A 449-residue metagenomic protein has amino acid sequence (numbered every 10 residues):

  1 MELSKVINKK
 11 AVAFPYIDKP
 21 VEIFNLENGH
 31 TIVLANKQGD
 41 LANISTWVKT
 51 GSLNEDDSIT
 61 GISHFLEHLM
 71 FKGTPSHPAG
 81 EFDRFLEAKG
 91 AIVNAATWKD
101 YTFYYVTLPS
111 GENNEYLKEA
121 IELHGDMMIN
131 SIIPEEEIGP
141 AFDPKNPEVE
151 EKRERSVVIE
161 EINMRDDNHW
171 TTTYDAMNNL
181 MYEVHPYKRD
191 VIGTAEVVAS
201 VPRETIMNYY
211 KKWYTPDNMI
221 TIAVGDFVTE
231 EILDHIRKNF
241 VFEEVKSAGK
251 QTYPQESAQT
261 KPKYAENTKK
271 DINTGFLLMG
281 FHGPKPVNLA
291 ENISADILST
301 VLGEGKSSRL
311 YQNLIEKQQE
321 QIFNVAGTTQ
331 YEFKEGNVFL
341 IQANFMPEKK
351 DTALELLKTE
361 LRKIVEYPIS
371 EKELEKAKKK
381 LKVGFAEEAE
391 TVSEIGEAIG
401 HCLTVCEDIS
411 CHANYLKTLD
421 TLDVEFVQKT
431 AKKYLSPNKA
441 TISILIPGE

Functional and structural regions predicted by a protein language model:
M1-A13, I220-G225, K372-E449: C-terminal regions of mature proteins
M1-R84, E112, E122, T194-V197 (+3 more regions): His/Glu-rich zincin catalytic helix
E2-S4, P75, D83-Y209, T359 (+2 more regions): Acidic/histidine-enriched segments that form metal/cofactor-coordinating and catalytic pocket/exosite environments
S58, I62, P78, F82 (+17 more regions): Stable alpha-helical elements in mature extracytoplasmic
I92, L278-G283, L302-F345: A structural supersecondary motif
H124-P134, N239-S247, T359-I369: A common structural junction motif
V157-T173, S257-N267, T274, I315-Q321 (+2 more regions): Short acidic/His-enriched helical or mixed secondary-structure segments at domain edges of catalytic enzymes and some
V338-S370: Extended amphipathic alpha-helical segments enriched in small hydrophobics
